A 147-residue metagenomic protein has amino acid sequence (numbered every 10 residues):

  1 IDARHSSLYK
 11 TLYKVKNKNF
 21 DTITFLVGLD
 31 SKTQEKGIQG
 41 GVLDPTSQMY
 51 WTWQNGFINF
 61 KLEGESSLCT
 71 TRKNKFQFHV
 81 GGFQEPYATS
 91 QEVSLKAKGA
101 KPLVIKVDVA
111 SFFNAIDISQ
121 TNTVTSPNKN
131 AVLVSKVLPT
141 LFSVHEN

Functional and structural regions predicted by a protein language model:
I1-N147: A short, solvent-exposed, low-complexity linear motif enriched for acidic/polar residues with Pro/Gly/Ser/Thr
